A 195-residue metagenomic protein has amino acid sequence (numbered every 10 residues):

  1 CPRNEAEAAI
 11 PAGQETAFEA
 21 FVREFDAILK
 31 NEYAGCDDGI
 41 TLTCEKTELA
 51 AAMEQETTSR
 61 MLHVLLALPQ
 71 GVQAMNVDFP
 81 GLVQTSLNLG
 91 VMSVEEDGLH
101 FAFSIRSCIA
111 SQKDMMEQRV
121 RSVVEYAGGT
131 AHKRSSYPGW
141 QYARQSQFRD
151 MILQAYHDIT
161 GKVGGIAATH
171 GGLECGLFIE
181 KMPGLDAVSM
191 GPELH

Functional and structural regions predicted by a protein language model:
C1-I105: Midchain, well-structured core segments that form catalytic/ion-binding scaffolds
P2-I10, Q141-Q154, L177-K181: Short glycine/threonine-rich loop-to-helix capping motif typified by GTGT followed within a few residues by an Asp-Pro
I10, V91-S93, F103-S107, K133-S135 (+2 more regions): Active-site proximal loops enriched in glycine and acidic residues that flank catalytic Cys/His/Asp and coordinate
I40-C44, A131, G164-I166: Generic structural signal for residues in well-ordered beta-strands
S86, M92-D97, D150-H195: Zn-dependent metallopeptidase/amidohydrolase metal-coordination segment
L99-E117: C-terminal catalytic subdomain
I109-A110, Q118-V124, T130-A131: Conserved mixed alpha/beta catalytic, RNA-binding, or beta-rich assembly cores of soluble enzyme, regulatory
E125-I159: Generic long, charged, amphipathic alpha-helical segments
